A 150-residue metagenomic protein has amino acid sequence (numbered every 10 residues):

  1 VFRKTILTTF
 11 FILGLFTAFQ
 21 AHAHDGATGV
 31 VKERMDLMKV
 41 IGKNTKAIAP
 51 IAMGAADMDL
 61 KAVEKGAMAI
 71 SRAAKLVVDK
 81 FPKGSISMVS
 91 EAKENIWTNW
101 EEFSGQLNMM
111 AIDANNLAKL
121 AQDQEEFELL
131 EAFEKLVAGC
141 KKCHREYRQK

Functional and structural regions predicted by a protein language model:
V1-F2, K32, E146: Intrinsically disordered, low-complexity sequence elements enriched in Ser/Thr/Gly/Pro
V1-T9: Bacterial N-terminal signal peptides that target proteins for export
T9-F10, V40: A periodicity- and composition-biased signal for non-globular, repetitive helical segments
G14: Active-site-proximal loop/hinge segments that shape catalytic or ion-binding/gating pockets
A18-Q20: N-terminal signal peptide c-region/cleavage motif recognized by signal peptidases
H22-H24, H144: Histidine-centered active-site/metal-ligand motif
D25-F133: Extracytoplasmic c-type cytochrome modules immediately beyond a signal peptide or single-pass transmembrane anchor
L136-R148: The canonical Cys-X-X-Cys-His
